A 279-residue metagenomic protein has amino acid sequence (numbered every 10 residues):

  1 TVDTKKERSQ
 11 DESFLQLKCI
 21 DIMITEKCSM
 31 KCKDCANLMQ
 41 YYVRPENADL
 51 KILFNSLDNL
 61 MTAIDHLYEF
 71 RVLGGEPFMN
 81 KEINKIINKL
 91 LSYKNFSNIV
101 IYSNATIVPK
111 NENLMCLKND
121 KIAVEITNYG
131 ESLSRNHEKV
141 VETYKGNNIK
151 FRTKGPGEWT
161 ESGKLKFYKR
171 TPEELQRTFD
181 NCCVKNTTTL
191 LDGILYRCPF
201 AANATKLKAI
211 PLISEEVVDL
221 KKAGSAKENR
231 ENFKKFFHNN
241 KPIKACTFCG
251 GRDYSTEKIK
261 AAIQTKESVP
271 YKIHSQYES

Functional and structural regions predicted by a protein language model:
T1-I101, V108, I273-S279: Conserved alpha-helical substructure of the radical SAM core
K6, N148-G157, P242-S255: Amphipathic, soluble alpha/beta structural segments
Q16, A48-I52, E82, S132 (+4 more regions): Soluble or luminal CAZymes and related metallo-dependent hydrolases
K27, H66, Y129-E131, A223: Generic structural motif
N59, N95-N98, V124-N128, I149-R152 (+3 more regions): Glycine-rich loops and low-complexity Gly/Arg-rich segments that provide flexible linkers or classic glycine-based
T62-D65, L117-N119, N240: Flexible, charged surface loops at secondary-structure boundaries
N80-A201, K206-L207: Conserved AdoMet/S-adenosylmethionine-binding subsite of the radical SAM
K166-E278: Accessory C-terminal segments flanking Radical SAM cores
